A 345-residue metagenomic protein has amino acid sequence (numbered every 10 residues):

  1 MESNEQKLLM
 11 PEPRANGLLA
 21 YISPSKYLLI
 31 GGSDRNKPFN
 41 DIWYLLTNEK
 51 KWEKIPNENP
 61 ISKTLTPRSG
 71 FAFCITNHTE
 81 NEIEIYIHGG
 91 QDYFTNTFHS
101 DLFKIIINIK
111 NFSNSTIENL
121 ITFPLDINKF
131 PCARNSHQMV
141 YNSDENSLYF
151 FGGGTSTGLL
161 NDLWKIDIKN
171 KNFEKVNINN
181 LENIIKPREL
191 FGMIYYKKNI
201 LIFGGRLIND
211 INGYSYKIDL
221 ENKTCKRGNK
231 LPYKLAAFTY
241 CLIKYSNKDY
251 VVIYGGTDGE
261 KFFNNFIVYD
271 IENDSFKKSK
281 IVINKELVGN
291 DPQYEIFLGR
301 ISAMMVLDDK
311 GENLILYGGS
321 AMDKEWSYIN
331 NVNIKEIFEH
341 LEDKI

Functional and structural regions predicted by a protein language model:
M1-I345: Kelch-like beta-propeller repeat domains
